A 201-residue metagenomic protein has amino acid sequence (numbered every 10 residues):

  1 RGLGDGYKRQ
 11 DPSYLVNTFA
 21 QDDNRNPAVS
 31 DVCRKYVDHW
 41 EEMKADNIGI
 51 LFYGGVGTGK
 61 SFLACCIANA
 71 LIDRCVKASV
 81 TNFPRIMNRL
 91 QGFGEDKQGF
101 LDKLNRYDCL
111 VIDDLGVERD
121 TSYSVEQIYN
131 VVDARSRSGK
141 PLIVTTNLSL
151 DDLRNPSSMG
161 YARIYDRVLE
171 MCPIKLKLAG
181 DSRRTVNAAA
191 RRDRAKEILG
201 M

Functional and structural regions predicted by a protein language model:
G2-Y7: Short, small-residue-biased leader/transition segments that mark boundaries at the very start of proteins
K8-D31: Dynamic helix-loop-helix/coil hinge segments at AAA+ ATPase domain boundaries and subdomain interfaces
D23-I50: Pre-Walker A (pre-P-loop) alpha-helix and adjacent loop at the N terminus of AAA/AAA+ ATPase modules, a conserved
S30-D31, I72-R106: Short glycine-rich substrate-engagement loop in P-loop NTPases that contacts/grips substrate
W40-E41, R89-L110, E126-A134: Conserved alpha-helical scaffold flanking the Walker A/P-loop in AAA+ ATPase domains
D46-A64: Walker A/P-loop nucleotide-binding motif
V76-K77, R106-C109, S138-V144: Loop/turn-to-beta-strand initiation segments
I86-L90, V117-M201: Replace "adjacent to P-loop NTPase cores in ATP/GTP-dependent enzymes" with "adjacent to NTP-binding cores
